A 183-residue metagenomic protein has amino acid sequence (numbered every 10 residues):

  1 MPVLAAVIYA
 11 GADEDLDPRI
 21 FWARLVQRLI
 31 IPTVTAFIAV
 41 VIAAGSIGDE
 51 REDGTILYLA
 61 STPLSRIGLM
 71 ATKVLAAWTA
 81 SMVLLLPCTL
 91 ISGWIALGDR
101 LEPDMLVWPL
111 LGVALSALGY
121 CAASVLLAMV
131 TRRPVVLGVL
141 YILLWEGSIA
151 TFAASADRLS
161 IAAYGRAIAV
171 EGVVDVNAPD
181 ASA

Functional and structural regions predicted by a protein language model:
P2-D49, D53, M70-V135, L140-Y141 (+2 more regions): Secretory targeting signals
T33, T151-A153, A169-V174: Luminal/periplasmic active-site loops of membrane-embedded glycosylation enzymes
G54-L59: Short cytoplasmic-facing helical segments at TM-TM junctions of multi-pass membrane proteins
R66-I67: Alpha-helix N-cap/start motif
L106, A128, S155-Y164: A cytosolic-side transmembrane-helix exit/cap motif
R158-L159, A167-A183: Membrane-interfacial helix-loop-helix junctions in multi-pass membrane proteins
